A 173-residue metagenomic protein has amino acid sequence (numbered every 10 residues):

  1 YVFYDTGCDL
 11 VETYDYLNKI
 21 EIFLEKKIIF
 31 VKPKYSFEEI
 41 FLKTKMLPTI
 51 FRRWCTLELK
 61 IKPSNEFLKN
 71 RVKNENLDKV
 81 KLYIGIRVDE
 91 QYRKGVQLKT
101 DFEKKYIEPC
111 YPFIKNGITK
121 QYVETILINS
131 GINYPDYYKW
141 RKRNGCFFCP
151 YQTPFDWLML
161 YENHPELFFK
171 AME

Functional and structural regions predicted by a protein language model:
Y1-E173: Nucleotide-activated chemistry modules centered on ATP-dependent adenylation/adenylyltransferase
